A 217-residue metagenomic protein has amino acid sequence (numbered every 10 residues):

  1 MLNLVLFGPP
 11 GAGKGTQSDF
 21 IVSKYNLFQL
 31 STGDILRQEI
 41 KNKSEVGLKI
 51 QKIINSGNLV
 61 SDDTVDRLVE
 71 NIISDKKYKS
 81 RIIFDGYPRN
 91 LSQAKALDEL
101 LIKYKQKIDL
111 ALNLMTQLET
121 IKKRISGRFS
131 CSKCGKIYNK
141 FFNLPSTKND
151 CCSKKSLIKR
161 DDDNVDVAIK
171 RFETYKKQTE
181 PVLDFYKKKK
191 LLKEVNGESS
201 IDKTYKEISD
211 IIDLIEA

Functional and structural regions predicted by a protein language model:
M1-A217: Glycine-rich phosphate-binding loop of ATP-dependent small-molecule kinases
